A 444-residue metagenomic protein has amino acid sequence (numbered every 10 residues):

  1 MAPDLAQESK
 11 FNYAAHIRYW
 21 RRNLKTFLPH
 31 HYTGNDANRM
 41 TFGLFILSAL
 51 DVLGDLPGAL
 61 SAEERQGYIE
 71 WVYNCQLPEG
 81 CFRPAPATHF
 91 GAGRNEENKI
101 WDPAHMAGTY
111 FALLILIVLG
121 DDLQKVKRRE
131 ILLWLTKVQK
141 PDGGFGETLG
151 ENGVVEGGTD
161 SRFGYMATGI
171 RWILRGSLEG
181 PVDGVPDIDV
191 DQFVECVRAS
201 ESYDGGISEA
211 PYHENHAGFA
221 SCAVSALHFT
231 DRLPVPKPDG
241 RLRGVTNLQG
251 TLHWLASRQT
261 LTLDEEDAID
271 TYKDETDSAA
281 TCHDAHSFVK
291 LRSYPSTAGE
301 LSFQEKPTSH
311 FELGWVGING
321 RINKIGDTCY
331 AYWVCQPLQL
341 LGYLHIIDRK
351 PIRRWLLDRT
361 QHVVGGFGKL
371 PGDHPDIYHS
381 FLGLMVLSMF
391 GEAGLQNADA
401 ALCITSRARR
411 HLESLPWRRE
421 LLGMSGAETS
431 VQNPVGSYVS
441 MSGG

Functional and structural regions predicted by a protein language model:
M1-G444: Preference for long, amphipathic alpha-helical scaffolds in soluble/luminal domains and all-alpha bundles
